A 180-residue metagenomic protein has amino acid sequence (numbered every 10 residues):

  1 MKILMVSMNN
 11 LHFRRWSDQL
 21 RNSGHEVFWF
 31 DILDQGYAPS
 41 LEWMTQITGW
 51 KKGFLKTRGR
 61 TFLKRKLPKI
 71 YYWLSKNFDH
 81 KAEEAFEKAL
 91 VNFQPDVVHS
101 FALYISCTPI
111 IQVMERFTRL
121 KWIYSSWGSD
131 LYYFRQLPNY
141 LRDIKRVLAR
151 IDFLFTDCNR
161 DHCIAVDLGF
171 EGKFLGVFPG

Functional and structural regions predicted by a protein language model:
M1-W43: N-terminal subdomain of nucleotide-sugar transferases
K2-S7, S75, F86-S106, K121-I123: Short N-terminal targeting/anchoring amphipathic segment
I3, V97, Q112-Y132, F155: Active-site proximal beta-strand in glycosyltransferases
M8-H12, I32, F101-A102, T156-C158 (+1 more regions): Replace "coordinates the UDP/GDP/TDP-sugar" with "coordinates nucleotide-activated sugar donors
N10-R14, H80-E83, V98-T118: An aromatic- and histidine-rich active-site surface loop
W29-N77: A conserved catalytic-core segment of Leloir-type glycosyltransferases
E87-K88, L137-L154: Membrane-proximal helix-turn-helix segments that form the acceptor-binding/catalytic region of lipid-linked
Y124, R146-G180: Donor nucleotide-sugar binding/catalytic pocket of nucleotide-sugar-dependent glycosyltransferases
